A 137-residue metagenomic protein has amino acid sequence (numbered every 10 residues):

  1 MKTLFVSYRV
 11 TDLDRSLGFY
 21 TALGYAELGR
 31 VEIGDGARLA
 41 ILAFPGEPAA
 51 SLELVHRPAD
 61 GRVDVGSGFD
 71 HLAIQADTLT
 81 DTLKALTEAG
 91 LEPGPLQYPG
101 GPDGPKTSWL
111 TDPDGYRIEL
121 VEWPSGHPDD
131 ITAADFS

Functional and structural regions predicted by a protein language model:
M1-L17, F69-L72, P124-S137: N-terminal beta-strand motif that seeds the catalytic metal site of vicinal oxygen chelate
K2, S7-A49: Core segments of cupin and vicinal oxygen chelate
K2-D12, A40-A43, G61-T87, K106-T111 (+1 more regions): Vicinal oxygen chelate
R30, L83-S137: Vicinal oxygen chelate
P45, V55-R57, W123: Generic beta-structure capping elements
E47-S51, G115-I118: Short, charged/polar, Gly/Pro-enriched secondary-structure boundary elements
A59-V63, G126-D129: A short local loop/turn or secondary-structure capping micro-motif enriched for an aromatic residue
